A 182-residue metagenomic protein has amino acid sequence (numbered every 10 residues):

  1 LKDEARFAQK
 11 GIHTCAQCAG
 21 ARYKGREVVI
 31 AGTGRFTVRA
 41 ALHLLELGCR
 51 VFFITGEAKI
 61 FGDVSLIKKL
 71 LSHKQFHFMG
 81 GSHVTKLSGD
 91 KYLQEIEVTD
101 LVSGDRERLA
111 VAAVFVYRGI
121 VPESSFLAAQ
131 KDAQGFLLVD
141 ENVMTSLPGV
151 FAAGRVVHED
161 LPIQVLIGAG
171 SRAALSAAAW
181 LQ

Functional and structural regions predicted by a protein language model:
L1-K2, K24, R39-A41, D63 (+2 more regions): Short glycine-/acidic-enriched loop or helix-start segments at secondary-structure transitions that form or flank
A5-R22, V116-P162, R172: FAD-site-proximal beta/loop scaffold in flavoenzymes
K24-L47: Rossmann-like NAD(P)H-binding beta-loop-alpha module
G25, V111, L147: Active-site acidic short loop of glycosyltransferases
T33, G56-A58, R155: Cofactor-binding loop segments of dinucleotide-utilizing enzymes, especially the Rossmann-like FAD- and NAD(P)+-binding
V38-H43, A153-Q182: A conserved FAD-binding loop/helix module that cradles the flavin
E46-E141, L181-Q182: A Rossmann-like FAD-binding core segment of flavoenzymes
